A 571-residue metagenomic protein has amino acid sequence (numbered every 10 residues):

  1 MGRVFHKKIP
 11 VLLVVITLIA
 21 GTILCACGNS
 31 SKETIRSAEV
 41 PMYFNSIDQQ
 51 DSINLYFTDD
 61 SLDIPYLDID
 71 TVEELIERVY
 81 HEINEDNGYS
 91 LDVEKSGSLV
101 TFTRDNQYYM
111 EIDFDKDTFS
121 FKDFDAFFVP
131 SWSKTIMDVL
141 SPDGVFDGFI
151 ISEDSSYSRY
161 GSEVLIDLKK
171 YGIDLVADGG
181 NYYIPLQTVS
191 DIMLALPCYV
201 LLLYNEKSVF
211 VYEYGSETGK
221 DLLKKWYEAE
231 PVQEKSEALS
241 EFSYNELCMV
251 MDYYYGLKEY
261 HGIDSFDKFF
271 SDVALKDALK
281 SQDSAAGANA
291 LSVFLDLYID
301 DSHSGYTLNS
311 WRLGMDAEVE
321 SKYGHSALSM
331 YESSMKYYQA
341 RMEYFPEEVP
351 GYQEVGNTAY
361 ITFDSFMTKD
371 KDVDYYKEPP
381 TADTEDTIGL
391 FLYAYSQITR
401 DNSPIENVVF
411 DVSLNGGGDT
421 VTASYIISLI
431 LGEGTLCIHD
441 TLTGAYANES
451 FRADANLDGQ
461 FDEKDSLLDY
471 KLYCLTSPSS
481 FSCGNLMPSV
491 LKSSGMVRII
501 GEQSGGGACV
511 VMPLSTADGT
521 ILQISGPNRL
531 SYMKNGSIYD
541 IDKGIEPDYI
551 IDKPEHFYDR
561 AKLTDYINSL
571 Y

Functional and structural regions predicted by a protein language model:
G2-L13: Bacterial N-terminal signal peptides that target proteins for export
A20-S37: Sec-dependent signal peptide cleavage junction
K32, D51-G88, K170-Y204: Extracytoplasmic Gram-positive cell-surface binding/anchoring modules and repeats
T34-N54, Y157-L165: Eukaryote-biased recognition of intrinsically disordered, low-complexity regulatory segments
Q50-D59, E82-F119: An N-terminus-focused feature that recognizes amino-terminal "leader" regions
E77-K95, L194-N205, F481-S482, G495-A508: Short, well-structured beta-strand/strand-turn elements
T101-V408, V412-G416, V421-T422, G432-I438 (+5 more regions): Flexible, low-complexity junctional segments that flank or bridge functional domains
E217-E234, E241-Y244, P404, G416-Y571: C-terminal "post-core" interaction segments
